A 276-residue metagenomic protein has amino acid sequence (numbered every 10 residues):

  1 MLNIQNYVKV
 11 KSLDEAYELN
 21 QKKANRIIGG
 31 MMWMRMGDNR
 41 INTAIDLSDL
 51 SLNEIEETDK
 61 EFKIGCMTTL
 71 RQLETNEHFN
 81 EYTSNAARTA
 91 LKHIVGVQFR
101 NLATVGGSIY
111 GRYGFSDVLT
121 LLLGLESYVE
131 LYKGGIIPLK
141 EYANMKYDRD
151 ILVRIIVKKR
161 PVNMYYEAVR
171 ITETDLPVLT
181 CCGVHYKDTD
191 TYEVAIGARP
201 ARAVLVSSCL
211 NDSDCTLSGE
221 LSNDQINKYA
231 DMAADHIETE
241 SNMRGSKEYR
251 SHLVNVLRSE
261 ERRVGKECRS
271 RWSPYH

Functional and structural regions predicted by a protein language model:
M1-R263: C-terminal structural segment of proteins
G265-H276: Positively charged, low-complexity/disordered segments
